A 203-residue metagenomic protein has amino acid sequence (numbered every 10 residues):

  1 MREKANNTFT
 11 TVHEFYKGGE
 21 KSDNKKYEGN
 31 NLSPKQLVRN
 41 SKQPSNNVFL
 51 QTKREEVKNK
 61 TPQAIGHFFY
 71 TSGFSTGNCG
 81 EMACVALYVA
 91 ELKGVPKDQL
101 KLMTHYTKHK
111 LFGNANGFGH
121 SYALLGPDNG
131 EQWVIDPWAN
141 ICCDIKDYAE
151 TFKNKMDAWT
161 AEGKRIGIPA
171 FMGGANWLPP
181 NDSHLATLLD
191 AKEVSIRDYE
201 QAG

Functional and structural regions predicted by a protein language model:
M1-G203: A structural boundary/capping signal
